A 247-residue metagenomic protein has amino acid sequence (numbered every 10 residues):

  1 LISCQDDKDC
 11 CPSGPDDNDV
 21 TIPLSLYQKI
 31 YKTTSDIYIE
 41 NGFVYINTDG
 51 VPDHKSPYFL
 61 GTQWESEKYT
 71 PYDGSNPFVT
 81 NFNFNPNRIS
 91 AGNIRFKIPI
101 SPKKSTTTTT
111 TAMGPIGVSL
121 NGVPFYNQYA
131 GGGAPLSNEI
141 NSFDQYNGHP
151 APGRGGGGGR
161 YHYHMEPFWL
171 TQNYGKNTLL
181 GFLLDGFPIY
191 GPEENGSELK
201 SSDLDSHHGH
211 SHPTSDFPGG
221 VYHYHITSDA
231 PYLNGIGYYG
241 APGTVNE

Functional and structural regions predicted by a protein language model:
I2-S3: C-terminal motif of bacterial Sec signal peptides marking the signal peptidase cleavage site
K8-S137: Solvent-exposed N-terminal domain segments of exported/luminal and surface proteins
I94, I98, S119-V123, G156-L170 (+1 more regions): Extracellular/lumenal glycan-associated surfaces
P102, Y129-G131, M165-W169, E193-N195 (+1 more regions): A mature extracytoplasmic/lumenal domain signature
T106, F125, W169-Y174, I189 (+1 more regions): Short loop/beta submotifs within extracellular cysteine-rich repeat domains
L136-D144, G157-K200: Short helix-loop boundary/capping segments
S142-G159, D205-G220: Short, low-complexity cationic-aromatic patches
S201-E247: Long, compositionally biased interface segments
